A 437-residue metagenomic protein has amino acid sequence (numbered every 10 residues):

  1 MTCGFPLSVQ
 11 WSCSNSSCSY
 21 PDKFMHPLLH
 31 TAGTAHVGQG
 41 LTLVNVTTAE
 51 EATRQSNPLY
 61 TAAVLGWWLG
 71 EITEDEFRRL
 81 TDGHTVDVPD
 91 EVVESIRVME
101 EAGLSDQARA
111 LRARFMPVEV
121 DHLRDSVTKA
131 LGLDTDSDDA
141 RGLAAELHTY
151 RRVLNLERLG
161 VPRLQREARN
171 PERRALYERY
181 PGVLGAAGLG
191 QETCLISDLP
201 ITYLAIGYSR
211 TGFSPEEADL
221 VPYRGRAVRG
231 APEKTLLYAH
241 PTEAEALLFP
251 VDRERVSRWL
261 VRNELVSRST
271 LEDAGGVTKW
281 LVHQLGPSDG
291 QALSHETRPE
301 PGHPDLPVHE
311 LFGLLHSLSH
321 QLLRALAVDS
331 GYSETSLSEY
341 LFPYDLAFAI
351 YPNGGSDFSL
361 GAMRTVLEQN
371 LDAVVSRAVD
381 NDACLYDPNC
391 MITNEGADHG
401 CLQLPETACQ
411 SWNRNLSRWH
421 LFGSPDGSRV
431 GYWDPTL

Functional and structural regions predicted by a protein language model:
T2-G313, A325, D329, S338-F358 (+2 more regions): Charged, low-complexity interaction segments
L271-E272, L371-V374, G423-P425: Short, surface-exposed linear patches
L341-Q403: Extended amphipathic alpha-helical bundle segments that form the ordered cores of C-terminal catalytic/regulatory
A383-P435: Cysteine-cluster motifs in flexible loop/terminal segments that predominantly coordinate metals
